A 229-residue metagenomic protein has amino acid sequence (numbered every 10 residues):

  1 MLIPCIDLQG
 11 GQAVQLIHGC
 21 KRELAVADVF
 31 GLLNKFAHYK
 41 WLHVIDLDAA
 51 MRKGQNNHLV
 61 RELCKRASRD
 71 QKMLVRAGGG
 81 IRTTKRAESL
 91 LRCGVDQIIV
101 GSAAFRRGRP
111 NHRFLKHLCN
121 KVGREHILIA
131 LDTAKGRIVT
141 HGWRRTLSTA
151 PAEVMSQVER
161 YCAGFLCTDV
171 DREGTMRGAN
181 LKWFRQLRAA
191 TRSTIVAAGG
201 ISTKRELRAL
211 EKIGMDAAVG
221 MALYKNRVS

Functional and structural regions predicted by a protein language model:
L2-L8, L42-V44, V75-G79, I98-V100 (+4 more regions): Hydrophobic faces of well-ordered beta-strands that scaffold small-molecule active sites in alpha/beta enzyme cores
L8-R22, L91, V95-E173: Conserved anion-binding
G19-A37: Short catalytic helix/loop segments, enriched in acidic residues and glycine and frequently bearing histidine
G31-I45, C93, V158-Y161, F165: Catalytic domains of carbohydrate-active enzymes, especially glycoside hydrolases
W41-L59, S102-G108, C167-R177: Glycine-rich, proline-tolerant flexible connector loops at the mouths of alpha/beta enzymes
L59, K65, T146-V196: Active-site/ligand-binding-proximal alpha/beta "capping" segment
R66, L74-I98, K182-A217: Catalytic cores of alpha/beta
R109-K121, R188, L207-S229: C-terminal helical cap(s) of enzyme catalytic domains, especially alpha/beta-barrels
